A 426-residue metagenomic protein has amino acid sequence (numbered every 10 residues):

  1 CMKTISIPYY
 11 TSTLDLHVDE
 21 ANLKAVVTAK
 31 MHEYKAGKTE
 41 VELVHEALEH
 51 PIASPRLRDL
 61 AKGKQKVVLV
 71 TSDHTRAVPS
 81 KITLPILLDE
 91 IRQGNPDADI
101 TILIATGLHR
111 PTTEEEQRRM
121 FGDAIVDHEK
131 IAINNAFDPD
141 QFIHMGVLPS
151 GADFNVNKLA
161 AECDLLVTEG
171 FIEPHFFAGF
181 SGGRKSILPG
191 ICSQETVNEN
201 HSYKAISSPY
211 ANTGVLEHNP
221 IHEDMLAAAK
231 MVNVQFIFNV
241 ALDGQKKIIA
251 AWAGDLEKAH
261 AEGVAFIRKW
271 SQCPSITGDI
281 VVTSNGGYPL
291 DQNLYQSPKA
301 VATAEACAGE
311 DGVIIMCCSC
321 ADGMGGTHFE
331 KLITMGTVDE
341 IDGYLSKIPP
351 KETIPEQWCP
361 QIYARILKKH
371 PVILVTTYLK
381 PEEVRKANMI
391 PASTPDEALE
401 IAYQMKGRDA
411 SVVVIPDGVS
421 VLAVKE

Functional and structural regions predicted by a protein language model:
M2-A47: N-terminal amphipathic/basic leader segments beginning at the initiator methionine
I52-V68, R92-A98, Q272-I280, A308-G309 (+1 more regions): Glycine-rich phosphate/diphosphate-binding loops that line cofactor/substrate pockets in enzymes
K66-A77, T101-G107, V282-S284: Short glycine-rich or small-residue beta-strand-to-loop segments that form or flank ligand, phosphate, metal/Fe-S
R76-D97, S297-C307: Histidine-anchored nucleotide/phosphate-binding helix
T112-F180: An acidic, phosphate/nucleotide-engaging active-site surface
L148, N157-A161, L165-N239, G244 (+1 more regions): Conserved phosphate- and dinucleotide-binding cores of soluble alpha/beta proteins, encompassing both enzyme active
A211-Y288: Membrane-embedded hairpin module used as a gating/binding unit in multi-pass transport and secretion proteins
S297-E426: C-terminal non-catalytic interaction/assembly regions of soluble proteins
